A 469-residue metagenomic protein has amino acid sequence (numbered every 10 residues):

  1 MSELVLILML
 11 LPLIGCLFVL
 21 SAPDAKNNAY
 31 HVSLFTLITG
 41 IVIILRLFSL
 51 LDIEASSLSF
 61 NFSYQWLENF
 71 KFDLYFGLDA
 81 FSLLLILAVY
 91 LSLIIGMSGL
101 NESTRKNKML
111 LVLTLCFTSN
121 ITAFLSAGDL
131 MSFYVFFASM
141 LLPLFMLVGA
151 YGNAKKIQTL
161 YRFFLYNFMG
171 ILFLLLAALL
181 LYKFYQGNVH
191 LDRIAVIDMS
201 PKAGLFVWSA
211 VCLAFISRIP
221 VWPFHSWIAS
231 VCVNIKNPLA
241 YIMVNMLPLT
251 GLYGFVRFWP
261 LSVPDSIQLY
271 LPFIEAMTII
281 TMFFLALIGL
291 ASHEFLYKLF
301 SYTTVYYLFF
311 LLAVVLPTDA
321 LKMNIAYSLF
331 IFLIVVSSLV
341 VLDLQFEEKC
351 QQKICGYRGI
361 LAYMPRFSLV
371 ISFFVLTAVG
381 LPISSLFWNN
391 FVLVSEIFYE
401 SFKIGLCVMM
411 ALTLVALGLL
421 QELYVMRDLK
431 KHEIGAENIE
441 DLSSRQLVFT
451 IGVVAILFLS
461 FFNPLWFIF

Functional and structural regions predicted by a protein language model:
S2-L11, L78-V89, L130-P143, G204-S217 (+2 more regions): Structural signature of hydrophobic alpha-helical transmembrane segments
S2-L4, C16-R105, L111-V112, F469: Transmembrane helix-loop-helix hairpins at membrane boundaries of multipass inner-membrane proteins
D24-T39, T104-F117, M131-Y134, G152-L172 (+8 more regions): Membrane-interfacial loop-to-helix junctions in multi-pass inner-membrane proteins
Y64-L84, V196-W208, F398-G405: Short aromatic-rich membrane-water interface segments that cap or initiate transmembrane helices in multi-pass membrane
V112-C116, N120-A203, G289-I354: Alpha-helical multi-pass transmembrane bundles of energy-transducing inner-membrane proteins
G187, M364-R366, A416, L420-F469: Cytoplasmic/organellar membrane-interface segments at the starts of transmembrane helices in multi-pass inner-membrane
L205-F273, R366, S385: Short helix-boundary/re-entrant hairpin motifs in multi-pass inner-membrane proteins
W222, F330-C350, K403-E440: Predominantly late transmembrane helices and immediately cytosolic-facing juxtamembrane segments
